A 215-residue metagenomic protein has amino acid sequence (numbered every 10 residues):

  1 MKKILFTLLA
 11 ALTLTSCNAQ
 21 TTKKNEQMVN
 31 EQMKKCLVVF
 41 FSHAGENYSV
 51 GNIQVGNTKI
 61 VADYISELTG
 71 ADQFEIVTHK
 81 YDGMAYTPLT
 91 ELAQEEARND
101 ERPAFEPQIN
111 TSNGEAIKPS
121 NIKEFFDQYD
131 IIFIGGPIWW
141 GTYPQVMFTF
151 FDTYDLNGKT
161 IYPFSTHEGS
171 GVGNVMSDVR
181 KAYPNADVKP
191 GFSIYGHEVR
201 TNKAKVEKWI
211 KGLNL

Functional and structural regions predicted by a protein language model:
K2-T7: Sec-dependent signal peptide recognition, specifically the positively charged N-region followed immediately by
A11-L12, T21-K23, D187-L215: Glycine-rich phosphate/pyrophosphate-binding loop and the adjoining helix
T15-S16: C-terminal motif of bacterial Sec signal peptides marking the signal peptidase cleavage site
Q20-Y129, E207-L215: N-terminal beta1-alpha1-beta2 submodule of the flavodoxin-like/Rossmannoid cofactor-binding fold
L37-F40, Q73-E75, I131-G135, T160-S165 (+1 more regions): Structural recognition of the beta-strand scaffold that forms the well-ordered cores of secreted hydrolase catalytic
H43-E46, T78-Y81, I138-T142, H167-V172 (+1 more regions): Solvent-exposed loop/turn segments at secondary-structure junctions within structured extracellular/periplasmic domains
V55, K59, D63, P144 (+2 more regions): Short, surface-exposed alpha-helical segments at coil->helix boundaries
P88-P184: Helix-loop-strand module that forms the ligand-binding subsite of alpha/beta enzymes
